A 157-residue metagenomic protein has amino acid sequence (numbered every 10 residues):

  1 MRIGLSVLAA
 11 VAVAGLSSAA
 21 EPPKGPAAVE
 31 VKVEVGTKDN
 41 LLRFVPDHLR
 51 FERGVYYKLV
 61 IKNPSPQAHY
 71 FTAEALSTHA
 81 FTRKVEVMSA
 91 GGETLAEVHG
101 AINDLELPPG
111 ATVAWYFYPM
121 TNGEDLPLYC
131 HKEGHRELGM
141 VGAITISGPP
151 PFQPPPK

Functional and structural regions predicted by a protein language model:
G4-G15: Bacterial N-terminal signal peptides
S17-A20: Boundary at the C-terminal end of the N-terminal hydrophobic targeting segment
G25-Y56: N-terminal edge beta-strand
G36-K38, Y56, K62-P66, E74-T78 (+3 more regions): Solvent-exposed coil/turn segments that connect beta secondary-structure elements in extracytoplasmic/periplasmic
L41, S89-A101: Short beta-strand and strand-turn-strand segments in soluble, beta-rich domains
P46-T72, T112-L126: Beta-strand cores of secreted/periplasmic/IMS beta-sandwich domains, seen most often in copper-related folds
S77-S89, F152-P154: Short aromatic-acidic-glycine turn motif
V98-K157: Extracellular/periplasmic metallocenter environments
